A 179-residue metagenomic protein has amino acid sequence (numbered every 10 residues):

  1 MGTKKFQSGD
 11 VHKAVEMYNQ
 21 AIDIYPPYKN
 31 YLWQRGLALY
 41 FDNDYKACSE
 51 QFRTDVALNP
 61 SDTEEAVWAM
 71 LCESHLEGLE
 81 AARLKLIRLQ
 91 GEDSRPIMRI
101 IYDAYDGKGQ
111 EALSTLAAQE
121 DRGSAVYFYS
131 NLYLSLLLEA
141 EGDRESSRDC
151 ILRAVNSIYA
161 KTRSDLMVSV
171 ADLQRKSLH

Functional and structural regions predicted by a protein language model:
T3, L37, L71-E73, L136 (+1 more regions): Residue-level recognition of tetratricopeptide repeat
Q20-D23, T54-A57, D121-R122, N156: Conserved structural position within tetratricopeptide repeats
P26, P60-S61, Q90-D93, A125 (+1 more regions): Short coil turns that delineate tetratricopeptide repeat
